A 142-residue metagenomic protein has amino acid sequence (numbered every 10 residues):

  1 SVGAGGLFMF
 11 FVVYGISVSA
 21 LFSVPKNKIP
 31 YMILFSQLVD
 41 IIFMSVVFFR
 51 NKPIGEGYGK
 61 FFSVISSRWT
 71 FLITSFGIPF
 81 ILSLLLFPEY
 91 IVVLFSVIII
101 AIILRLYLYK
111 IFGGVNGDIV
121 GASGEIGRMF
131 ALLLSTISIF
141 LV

Functional and structural regions predicted by a protein language model:
S1-F10, I33-S36, D40-S75, L104-F130: Interhelical loop and helix-boundary elements at the membrane-water interface of polytopic inner-membrane proteins
S1-K26, W69-S83, E125-A131, S135-V142: Multi-pass membrane catalytic core of lipid/isoprenoid biosynthesis enzymes
S23-I33, P79-L106: Transmembrane helix-loop-helix
L86-F95, G114-V120, F140-V142: Extracellular/periplasmic helix-loop-helix junctions in multi-pass membrane proteins
